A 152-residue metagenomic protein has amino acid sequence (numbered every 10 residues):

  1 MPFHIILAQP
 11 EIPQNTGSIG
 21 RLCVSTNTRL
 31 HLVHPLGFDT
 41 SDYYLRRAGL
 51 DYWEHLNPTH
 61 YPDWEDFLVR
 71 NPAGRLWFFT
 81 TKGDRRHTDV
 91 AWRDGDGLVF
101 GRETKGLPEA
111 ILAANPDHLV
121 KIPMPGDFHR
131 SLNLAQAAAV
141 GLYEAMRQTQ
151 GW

Functional and structural regions predicted by a protein language model:
M1-W152: Post-transcriptional modification and biogenesis factors for structured RNAs of the translation apparatus
